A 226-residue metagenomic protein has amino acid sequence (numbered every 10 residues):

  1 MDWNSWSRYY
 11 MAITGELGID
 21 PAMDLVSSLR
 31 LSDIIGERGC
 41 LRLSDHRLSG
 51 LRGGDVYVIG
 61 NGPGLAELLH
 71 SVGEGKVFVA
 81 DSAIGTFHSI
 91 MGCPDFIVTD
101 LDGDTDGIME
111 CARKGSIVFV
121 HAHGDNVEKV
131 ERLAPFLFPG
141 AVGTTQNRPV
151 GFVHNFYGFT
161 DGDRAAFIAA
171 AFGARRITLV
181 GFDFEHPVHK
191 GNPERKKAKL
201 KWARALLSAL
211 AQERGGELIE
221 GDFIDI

Functional and structural regions predicted by a protein language model:
M1-V56, A66-L69, V188-I226: N-terminal donor/sugar-recognition subdomains of glycan-related enzymes, prototypically the membrane-proximal stem
D2-W3, A80, A122, N126 (+2 more regions): Generic structural signal for well-ordered, non-membrane alpha-helical segments in soluble metabolic enzymes
R38, G75-K76, S82-A174: Acidic/Gly/His-enriched mid-domain segments of enzyme catalytic cores or analogous surface patches that mediate
R42-R52, V56-T86, G92-C93: Extended catalytic core of nucleotide-activated donor transferases of GT-like folds
V58-P63, D161, R176-G191: Glycine-rich anion-binding loop/nest that anchors nucleotide
M91, A134, G181, L207-R214: Structural signal for hydrophobic packing residues in well-ordered secondary-structure cores of soluble enzyme domains
G143, I177-G181, L218-G221: A structural signal for short, well-ordered beta-strand segments and their strand-loop junctions that often border
F172-T178, R214-G215: Short helix-capping/linker segments at secondary-structure and domain boundaries
